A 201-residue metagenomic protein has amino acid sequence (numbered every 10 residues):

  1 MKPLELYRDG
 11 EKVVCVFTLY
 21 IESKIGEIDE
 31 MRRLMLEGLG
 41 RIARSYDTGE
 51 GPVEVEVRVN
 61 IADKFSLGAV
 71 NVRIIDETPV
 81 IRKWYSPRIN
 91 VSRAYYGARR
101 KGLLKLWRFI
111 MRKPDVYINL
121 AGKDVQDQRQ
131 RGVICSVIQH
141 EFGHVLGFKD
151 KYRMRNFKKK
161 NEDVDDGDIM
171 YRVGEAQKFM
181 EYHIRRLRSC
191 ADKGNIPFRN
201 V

Functional and structural regions predicted by a protein language model:
M1-E27, A43: Disordered inhibitory propeptide/activation segment of secreted metzincin zinc metalloprotease zymogens, centered on
E5, T18, K83, R93-A94 (+3 more regions): Intrinsically disordered, low-complexity segments enriched in small/polar residues
L6-G10, D63-F65, N161: Sterically constrained small-residue positions within well-ordered secondary structures of folded domains
G10-K12, L67, K113, D165-G167: Sequence-level motif detector for i,i+2 pairs with an aromatic at +2
Y20, I75-E77, R172-G174: Active-site-proximal beta-strand/loop segments in catalytic clefts of secreted hydrolases
G26-M31, K178-F179: A short acidic/glycine-rich loop-to-helix N-cap element
D29-K158: Metzincin-family zinc-dependent endopeptidase catalytic domain
Q126-V201: The catalytic-center signature of Zn2+-dependent metalloproteases
